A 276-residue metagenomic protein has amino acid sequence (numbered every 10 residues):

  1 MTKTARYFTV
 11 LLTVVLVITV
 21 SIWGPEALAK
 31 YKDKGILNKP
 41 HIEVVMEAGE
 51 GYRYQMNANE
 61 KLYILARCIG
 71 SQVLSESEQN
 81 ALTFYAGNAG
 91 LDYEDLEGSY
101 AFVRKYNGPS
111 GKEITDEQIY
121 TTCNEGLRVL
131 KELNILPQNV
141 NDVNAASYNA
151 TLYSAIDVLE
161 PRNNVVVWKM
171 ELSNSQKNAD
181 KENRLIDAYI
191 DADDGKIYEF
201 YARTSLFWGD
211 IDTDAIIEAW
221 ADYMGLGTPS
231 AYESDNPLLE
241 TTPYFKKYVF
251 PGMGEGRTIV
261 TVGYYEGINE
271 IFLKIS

Functional and structural regions predicted by a protein language model:
M1-S276: Long, terminal "pre-/pro-" and other extracytoplasmic accessory regions that lie outside the mature folded/catalytic
